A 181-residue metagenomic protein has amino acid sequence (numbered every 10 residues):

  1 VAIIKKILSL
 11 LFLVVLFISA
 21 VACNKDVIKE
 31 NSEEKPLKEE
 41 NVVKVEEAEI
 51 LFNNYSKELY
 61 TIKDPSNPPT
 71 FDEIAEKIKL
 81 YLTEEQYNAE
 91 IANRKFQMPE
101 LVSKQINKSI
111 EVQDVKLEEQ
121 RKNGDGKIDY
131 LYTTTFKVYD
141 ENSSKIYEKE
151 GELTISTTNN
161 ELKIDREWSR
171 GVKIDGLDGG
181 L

Functional and structural regions predicted by a protein language model:
V1-I7: Positively charged n-region of N-terminal signal peptides that target proteins for export
L8-L16: Sec-dependent N-terminal signal peptides
S19-A22: C-terminal motif of bacterial Sec signal peptides marking the signal peptidase cleavage site
N24-D26: Bacterial signal peptide processing site
I28-L37: Sec-dependent signal peptide cleavage junction
L37-S103: Core segments of small alpha/beta cavity-forming domains
P99-R121: A short, amphipathic edge element
R121-L181: Exposed beta-sheet edge and beta->alpha loop/turn motif
